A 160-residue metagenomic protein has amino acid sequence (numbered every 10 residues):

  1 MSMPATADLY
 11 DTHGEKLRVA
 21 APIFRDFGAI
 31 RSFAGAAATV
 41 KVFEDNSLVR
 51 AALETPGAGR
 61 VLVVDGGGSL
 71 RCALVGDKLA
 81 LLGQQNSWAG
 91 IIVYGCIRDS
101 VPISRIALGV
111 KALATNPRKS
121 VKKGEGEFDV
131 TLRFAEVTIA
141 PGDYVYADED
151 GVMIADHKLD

Functional and structural regions predicted by a protein language model:
M1-P141, K158-D160: Feature captures the catalytic cores and cofactor-binding loops of soluble hydro-lyases/lyases that act on carboxylate
A140, Y144-D156: Mixed-charge, glycine-accented linear interaction segment located at domain edges/termini
